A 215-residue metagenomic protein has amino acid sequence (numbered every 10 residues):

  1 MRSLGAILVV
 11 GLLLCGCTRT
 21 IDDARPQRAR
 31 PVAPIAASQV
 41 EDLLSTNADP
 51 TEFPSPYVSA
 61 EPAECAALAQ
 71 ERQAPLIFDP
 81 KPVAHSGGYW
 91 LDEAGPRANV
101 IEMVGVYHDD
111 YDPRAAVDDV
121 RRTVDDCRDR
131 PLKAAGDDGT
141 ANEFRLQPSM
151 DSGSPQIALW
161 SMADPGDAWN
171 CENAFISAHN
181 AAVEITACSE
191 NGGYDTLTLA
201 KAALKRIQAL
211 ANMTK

Functional and structural regions predicted by a protein language model:
M1-C15: Sec-dependent bacterial lipoprotein signal peptides
G16-I21: Bacterial signal peptide processing site
P26-T46: Post-signal peptide N-terminal segment of mature Sec-exported envelope proteins
N47-N170, L199-K215: A small/polar (G/S/T-enriched), proline-flanked helix-loop surface module common in exported/cell-envelope proteins
V100-V104, I176, N180-S189: Short, well-ordered beta-strand elements
E172-A174: Solvent-exposed, polar surface segments
I185-A202: A short acidic/glycine-rich loop-to-helix N-cap element
